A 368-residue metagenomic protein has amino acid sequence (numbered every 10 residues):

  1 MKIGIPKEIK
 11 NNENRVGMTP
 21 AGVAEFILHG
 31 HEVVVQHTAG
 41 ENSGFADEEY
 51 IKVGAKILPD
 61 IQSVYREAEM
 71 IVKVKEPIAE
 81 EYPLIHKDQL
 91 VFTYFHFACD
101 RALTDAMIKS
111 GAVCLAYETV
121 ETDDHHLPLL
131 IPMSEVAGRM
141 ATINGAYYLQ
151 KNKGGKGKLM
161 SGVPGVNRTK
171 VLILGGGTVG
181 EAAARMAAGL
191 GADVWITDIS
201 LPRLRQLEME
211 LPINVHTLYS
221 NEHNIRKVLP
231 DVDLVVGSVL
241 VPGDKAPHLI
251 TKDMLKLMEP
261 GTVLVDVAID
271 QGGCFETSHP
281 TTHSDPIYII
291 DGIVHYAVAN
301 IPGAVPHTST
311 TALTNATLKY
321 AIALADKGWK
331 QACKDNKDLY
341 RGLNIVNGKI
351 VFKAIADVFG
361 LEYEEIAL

Functional and structural regions predicted by a protein language model:
P6-N42, N152-L240, I287: Glycine-rich phosphate/diphosphate-binding loop of Rossmann-like nucleotide-binding domains
N12-G17, E80-L84, T93, P242-I250 (+1 more regions): Glycine/threonine-rich flexible loop motifs
V34-I57: N-terminal beta-loop-helix "entrance" segment that forms/cooperates in small-molecule cofactor or anionic ligand
G54-E67, L218-V228: Short acidic low-complexity segments
R66, M70-L149: Phosphate/diphosphate ligand-binding glycine-rich loop within oxidoreductases
E69, K75-E76, F95-H96, N221 (+3 more regions): Short glycine-/small-residue-rich Rossmann-like dinucleotide-binding loops
E118-L159, R168, I269, C274-L368: Adenosine-phosphate binding glycine-rich loop
M209-D291: Rossmann-like adenosine-cofactor binding region
